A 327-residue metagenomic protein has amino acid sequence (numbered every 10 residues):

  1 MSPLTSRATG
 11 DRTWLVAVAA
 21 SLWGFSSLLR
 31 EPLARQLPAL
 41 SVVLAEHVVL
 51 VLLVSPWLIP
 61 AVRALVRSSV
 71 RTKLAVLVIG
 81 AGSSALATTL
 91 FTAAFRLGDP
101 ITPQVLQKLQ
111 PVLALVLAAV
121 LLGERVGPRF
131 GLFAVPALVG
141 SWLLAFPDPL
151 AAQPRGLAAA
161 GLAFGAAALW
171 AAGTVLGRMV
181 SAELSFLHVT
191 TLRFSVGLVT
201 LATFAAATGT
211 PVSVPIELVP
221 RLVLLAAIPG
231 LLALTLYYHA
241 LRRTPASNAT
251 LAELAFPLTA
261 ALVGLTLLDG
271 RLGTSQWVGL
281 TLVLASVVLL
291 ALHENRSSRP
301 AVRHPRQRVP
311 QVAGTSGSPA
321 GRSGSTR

Functional and structural regions predicted by a protein language model:
M1-S21, V51-I79, F91-T92, L97 (+7 more regions): Membrane-interface interhelical linkers
W14, V18, A45-V49, L74 (+12 more regions): Hydrophobic residues within alpha-helical transmembrane segments of multi-pass solute transporters/permease subunits
A19-S21, V42-E46, S84, P103-L109 (+2 more regions): Helix-helix packing/entry segments at the starts of transmembrane helices
S21, F25, L29, L86 (+5 more regions): Residue positions within transmembrane alpha-helices of multi-pass solute transporters
L33, V42, A94, V120-V126 (+6 more regions): Hydrophobic/aromatic residues within transmembrane alpha-helices of multi-pass small-molecule transporters
R35-L86, L113-L117, A168-G173, T190-G209 (+2 more regions): Transmembrane alpha-helices of multi-pass small-molecule transport proteins
P38-L50, A93-Q110, G156-L169, E217-G230 (+1 more regions): Structural signature of hydrophobic alpha-helical transmembrane segments
V54, L117, R129-D148, V199-L201 (+2 more regions): Hydrophobic transmembrane alpha-helices of multi-pass small-molecule transport proteins
